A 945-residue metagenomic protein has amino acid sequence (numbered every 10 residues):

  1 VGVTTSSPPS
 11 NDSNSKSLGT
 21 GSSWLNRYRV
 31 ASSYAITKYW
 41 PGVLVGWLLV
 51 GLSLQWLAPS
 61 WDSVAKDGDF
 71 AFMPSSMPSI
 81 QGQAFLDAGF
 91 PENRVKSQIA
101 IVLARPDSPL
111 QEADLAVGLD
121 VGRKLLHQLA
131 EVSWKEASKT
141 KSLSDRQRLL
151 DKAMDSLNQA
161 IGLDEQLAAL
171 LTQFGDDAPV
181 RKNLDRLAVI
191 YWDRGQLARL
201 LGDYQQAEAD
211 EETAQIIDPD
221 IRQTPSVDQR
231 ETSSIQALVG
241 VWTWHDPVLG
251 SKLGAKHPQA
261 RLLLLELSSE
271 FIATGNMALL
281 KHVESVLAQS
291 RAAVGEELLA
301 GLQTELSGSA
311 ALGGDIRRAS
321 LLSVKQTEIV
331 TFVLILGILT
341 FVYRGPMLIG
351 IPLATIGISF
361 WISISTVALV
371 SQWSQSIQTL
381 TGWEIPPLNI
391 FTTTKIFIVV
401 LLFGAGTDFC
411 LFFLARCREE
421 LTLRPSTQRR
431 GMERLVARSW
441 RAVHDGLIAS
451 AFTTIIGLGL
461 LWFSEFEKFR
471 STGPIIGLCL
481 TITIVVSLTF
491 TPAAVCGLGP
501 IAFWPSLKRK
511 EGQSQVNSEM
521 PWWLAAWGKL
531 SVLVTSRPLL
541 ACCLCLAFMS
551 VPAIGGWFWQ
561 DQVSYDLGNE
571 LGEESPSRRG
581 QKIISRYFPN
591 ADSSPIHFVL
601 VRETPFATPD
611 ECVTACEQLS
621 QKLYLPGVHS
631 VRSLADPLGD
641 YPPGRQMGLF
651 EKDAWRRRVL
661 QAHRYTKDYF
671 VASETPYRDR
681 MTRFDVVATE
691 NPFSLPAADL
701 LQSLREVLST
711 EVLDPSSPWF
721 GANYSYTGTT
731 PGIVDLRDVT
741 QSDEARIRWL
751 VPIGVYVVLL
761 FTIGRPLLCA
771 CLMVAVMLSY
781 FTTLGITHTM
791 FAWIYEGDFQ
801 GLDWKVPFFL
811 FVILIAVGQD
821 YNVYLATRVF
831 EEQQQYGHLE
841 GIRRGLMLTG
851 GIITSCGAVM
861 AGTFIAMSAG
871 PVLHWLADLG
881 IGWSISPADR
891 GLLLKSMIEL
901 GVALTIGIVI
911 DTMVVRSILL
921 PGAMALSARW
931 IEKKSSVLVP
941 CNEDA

Functional and structural regions predicted by a protein language model:
V1-K66, S251, S268-V563, P715-A945: Membrane-embedded transmembrane helical bundles of large multi-pass transporters/channels
S76-Q83, D87, P91-R94, D114-D120 (+5 more regions): Structured non-transmembrane domains adjacent to transmembrane bundles in polytopic membrane proteins
G162-N183, I221: Flexible helix-coil transition and linker loops at the boundaries of alpha-helical arrays
